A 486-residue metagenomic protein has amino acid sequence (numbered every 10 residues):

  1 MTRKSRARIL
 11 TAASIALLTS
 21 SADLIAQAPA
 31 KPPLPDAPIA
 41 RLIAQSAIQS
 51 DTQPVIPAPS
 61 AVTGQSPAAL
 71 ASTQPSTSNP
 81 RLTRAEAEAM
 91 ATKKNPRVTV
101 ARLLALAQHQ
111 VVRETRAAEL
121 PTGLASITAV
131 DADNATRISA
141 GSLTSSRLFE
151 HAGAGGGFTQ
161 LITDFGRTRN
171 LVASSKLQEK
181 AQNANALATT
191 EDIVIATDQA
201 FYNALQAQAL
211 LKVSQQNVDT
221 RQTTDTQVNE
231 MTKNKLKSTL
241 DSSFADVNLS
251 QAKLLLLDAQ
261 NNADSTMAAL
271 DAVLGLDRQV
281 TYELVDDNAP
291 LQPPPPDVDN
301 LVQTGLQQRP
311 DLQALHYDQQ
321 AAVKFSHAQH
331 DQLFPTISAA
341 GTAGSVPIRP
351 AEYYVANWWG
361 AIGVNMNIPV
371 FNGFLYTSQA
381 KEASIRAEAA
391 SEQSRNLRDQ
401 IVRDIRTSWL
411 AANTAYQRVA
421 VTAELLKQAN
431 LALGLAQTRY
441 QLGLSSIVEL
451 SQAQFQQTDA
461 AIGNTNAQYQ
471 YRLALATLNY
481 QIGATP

Functional and structural regions predicted by a protein language model:
T2-A12, T19, L24-D51, D133 (+3 more regions): Acidic, low-complexity, intrinsically disordered peripheral segments
A26-T128, R278, V285-Q319, V370 (+4 more regions): Bacterial Sec-pathway N-terminal export signals of envelope proteins
L70-P80, S126-Q160, L284-V298, H327 (+2 more regions): Small/polar, glycine/serine/threonine/aspartate-rich low-complexity segments that form flexible
A89-T99, L106-T122, G156-S174, A184-E191 (+8 more regions): A glycine-/polar-enriched beta->alpha junction
A117, Q251-L276, A415, E424-A484: Short segments within alpha-helical structural elements
H151-G153, Q199, F244, W359-A361 (+1 more regions): Transmembrane beta-barrel architecture of outer-membrane proteins
T189-T304, A411, A415, Q456-Q457 (+2 more regions): Periplasmic alpha-helical coiled-coil/stalk elements that build and connect Gram-negative outer-membrane
S238, I401, S408, G443-S446: Alpha-helical heptad-repeat coiled-coil segments that mediate oligomerization/polymerization in large
